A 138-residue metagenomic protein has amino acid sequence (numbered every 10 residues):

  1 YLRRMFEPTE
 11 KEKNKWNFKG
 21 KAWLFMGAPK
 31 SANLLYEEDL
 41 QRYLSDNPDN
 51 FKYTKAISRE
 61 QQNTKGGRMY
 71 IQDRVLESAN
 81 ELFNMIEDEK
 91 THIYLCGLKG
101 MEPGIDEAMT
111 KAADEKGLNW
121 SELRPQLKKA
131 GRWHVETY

Functional and structural regions predicted by a protein language model:
Y1-F25: Classical protein tyrosine phosphatase
N17-Y138: Reductase modules of NAD(P)H-dependent flavoproteins
